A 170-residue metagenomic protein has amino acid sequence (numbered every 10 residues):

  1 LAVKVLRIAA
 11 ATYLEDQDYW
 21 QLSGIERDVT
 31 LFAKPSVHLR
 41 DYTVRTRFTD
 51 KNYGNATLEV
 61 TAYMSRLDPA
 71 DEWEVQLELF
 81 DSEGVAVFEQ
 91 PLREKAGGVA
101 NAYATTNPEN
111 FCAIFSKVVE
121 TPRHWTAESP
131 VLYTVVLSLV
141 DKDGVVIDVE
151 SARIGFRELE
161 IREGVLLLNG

Functional and structural regions predicted by a protein language model:
L1-N169: Secreted/periplasmic carbohydrate-active enzymes, especially glycoside hydrolases
